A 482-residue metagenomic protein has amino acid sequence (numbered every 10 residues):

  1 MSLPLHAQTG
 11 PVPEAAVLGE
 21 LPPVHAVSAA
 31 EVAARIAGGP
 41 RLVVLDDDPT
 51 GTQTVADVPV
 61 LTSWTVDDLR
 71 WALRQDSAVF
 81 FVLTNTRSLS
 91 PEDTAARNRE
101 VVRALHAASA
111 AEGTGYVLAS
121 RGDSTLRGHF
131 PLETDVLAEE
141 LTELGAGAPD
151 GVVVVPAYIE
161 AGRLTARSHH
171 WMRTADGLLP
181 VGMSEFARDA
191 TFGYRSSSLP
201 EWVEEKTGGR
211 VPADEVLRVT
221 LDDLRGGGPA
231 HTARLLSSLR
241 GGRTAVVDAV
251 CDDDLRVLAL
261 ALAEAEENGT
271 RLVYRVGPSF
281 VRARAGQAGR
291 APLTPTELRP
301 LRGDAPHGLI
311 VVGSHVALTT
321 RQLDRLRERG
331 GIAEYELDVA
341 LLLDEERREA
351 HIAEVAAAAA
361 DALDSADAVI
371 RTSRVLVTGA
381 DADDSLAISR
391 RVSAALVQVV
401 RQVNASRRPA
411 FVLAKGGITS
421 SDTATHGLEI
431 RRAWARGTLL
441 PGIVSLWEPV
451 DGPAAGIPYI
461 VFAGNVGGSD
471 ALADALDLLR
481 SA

Functional and structural regions predicted by a protein language model:
H6-Q75, E160: N-terminal basic/disordered segments at the start of proteins
V32-D46, A72, A78, L89-L118 (+2 more regions): Cap/lid and interdomain-hinge subdomains that line or gate substrate/regulatory clefts in soluble alpha/beta enzymes
Q53-L83, E354-A360, D367, A435-P453: N-terminal short beta-loop-beta anion/metal-coordinating cradle
T54-D57, H129-E133, R163-R173, R256-A261 (+5 more regions): Short acidic, glycine/serine/threonine-rich loops at helix termini
V58, P409-F411, K415-G467, A471: Conserved, well-ordered active-site substructure
Q75-T86, L363, L446-A482: A structural-propensity feature for long, helix-poor, extended segments
H169-V355: Conserved, well-structured core segments that form the ligand-binding/active-site neighborhood of functional domains
A353-G417: C-terminal structural cap/anchor segments
